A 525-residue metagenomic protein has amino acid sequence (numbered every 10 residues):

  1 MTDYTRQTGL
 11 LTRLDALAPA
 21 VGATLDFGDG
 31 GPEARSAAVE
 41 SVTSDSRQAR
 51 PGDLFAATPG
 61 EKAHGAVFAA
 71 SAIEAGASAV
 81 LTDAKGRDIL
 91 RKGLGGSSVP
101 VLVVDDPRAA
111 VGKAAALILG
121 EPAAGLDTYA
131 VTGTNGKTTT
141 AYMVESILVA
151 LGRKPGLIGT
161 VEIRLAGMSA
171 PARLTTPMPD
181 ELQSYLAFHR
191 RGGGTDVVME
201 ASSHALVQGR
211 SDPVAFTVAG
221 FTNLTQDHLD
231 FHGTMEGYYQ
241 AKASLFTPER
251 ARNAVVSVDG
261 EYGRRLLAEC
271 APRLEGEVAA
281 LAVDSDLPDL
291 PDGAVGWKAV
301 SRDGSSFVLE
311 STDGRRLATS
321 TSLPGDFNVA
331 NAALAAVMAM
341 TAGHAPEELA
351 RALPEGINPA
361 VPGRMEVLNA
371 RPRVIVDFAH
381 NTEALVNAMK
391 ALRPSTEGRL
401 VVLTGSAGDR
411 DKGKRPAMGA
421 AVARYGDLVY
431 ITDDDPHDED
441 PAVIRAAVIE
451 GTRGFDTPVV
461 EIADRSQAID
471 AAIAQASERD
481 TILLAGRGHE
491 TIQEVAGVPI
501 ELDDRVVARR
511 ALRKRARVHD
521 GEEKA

Functional and structural regions predicted by a protein language model:
M1-A23, Q48-L54, G60, H64-V67 (+4 more regions): ATP-dependent carboxylate-amine ligase
M1-K113, E261, A294, K298 (+3 more regions): N-terminal leader/targeting and accessory segments in enzymes
L17, D53, A72, A114 (+13 more regions): Residue-level signal for inorganic ion chemistry
A69, I73, R91, E145 (+5 more regions): Generic hydrophobic/aromatic pocket-lining and core-packing "Φ" positions
E74, S78-A84, V255-V258, L403-T404 (+1 more regions): Short internal beta-strands
A84-R87, T160-V161, S202-H204, L224 (+4 more regions): Short, ordered loop/turn segments at secondary-structure junctions
G86-G95, G192, M199, F216-R373 (+2 more regions): Acidic, Mg2+-coordinating active-site environments of NTP-dependent enzymes
A110-V258, Y262-E277, T396, A516-H519 (+1 more regions): Phosphate-binding loop of NTP-binding sites
